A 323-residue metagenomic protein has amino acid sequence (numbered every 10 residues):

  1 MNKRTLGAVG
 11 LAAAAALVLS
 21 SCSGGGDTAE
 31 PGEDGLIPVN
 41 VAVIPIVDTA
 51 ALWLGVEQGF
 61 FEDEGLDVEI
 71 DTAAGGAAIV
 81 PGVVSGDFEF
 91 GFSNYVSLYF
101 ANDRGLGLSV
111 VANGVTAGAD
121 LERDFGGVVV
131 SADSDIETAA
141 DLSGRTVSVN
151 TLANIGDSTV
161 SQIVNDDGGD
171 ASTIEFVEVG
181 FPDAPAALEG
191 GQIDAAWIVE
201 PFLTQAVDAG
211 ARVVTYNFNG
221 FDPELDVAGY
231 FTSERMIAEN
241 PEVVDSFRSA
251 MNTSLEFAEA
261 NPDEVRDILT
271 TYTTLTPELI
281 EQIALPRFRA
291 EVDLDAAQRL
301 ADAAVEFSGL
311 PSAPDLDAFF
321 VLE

Functional and structural regions predicted by a protein language model:
M1-G10: Bacterial N-terminal signal peptides that target proteins for export
A16-S21: C-terminal motif of bacterial Sec signal peptides marking the signal peptidase cleavage site
S23-G26: Bacterial signal peptide processing site
G32-Q162, D166: Short, glycine-/small- and polar/acidic-enriched structural segments that line small-molecule recognition paths
G35-N40, E62-A73, D87-E89, N165-V179 (+4 more regions): A local structural motif
V96, P182-R266: Pocket-lining segment of extracytoplasmic ligand-binding domains
A101-G114, D170-S172, Q205-N219: Ligand-binding "clamshell"
I237-F307: Secondary-structure end/capping motifs
